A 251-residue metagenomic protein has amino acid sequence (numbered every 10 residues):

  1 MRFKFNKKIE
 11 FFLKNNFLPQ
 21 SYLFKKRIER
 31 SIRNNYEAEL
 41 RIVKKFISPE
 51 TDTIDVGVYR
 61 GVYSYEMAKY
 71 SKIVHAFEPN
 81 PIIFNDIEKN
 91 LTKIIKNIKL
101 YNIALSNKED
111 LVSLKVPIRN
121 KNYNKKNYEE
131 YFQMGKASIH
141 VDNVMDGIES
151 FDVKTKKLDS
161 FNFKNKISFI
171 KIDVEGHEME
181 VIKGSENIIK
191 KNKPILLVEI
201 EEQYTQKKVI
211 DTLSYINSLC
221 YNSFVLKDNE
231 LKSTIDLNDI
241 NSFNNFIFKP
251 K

Functional and structural regions predicted by a protein language model:
M1-K251: Phosphate/nucleotide-binding beta-alpha loop and adjacent structural elements of enzyme active sites
